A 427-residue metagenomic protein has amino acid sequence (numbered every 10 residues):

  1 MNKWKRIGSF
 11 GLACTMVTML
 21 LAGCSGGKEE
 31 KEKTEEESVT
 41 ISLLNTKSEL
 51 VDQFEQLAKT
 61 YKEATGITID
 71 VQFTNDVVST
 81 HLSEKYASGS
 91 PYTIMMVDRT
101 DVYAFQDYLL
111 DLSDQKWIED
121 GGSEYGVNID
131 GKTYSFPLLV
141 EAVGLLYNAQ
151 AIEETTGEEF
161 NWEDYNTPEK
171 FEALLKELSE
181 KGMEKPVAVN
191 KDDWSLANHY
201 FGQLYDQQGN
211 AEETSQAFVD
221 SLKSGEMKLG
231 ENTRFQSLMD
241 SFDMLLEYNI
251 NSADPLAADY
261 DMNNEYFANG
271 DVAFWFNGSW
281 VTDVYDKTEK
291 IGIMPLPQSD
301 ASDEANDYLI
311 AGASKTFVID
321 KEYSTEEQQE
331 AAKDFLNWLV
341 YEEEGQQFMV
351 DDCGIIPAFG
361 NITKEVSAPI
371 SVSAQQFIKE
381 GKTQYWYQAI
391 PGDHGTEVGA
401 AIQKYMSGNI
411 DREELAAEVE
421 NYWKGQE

Functional and structural regions predicted by a protein language model:
W4-A13, A22-D101, W117, F160 (+3 more regions): Conserved N-terminal structural module of periplasmic/extracytoplasmic solute-binding proteins
T46, D70, A311, V350-I362 (+1 more regions): C-terminal capping/gating helix-and-loop segments adjacent to ligand/active sites or protein-protein/ligand interfaces
K59, A64, T68, D286-D351: Extracytoplasmic/periplasmic substrate-recognition and gating elements
E63-A64, T68, N128-H199, G209-P255 (+2 more regions): Helix-loop-helix "hinge/cap" segment bordering the ligand-binding cleft or interdomain interface
F73-H81, N166-K170, D254-A268: Short helix-initiation/N-cap motifs at beta->coil->alpha
N75, M96-T100, Y260, F276-T282 (+2 more regions): Beta->alpha turn/N-cap motifs
V97-E153, E172, M294-P295: Hinge/lid segment of periplasmic solute-binding proteins
M227-G292, D334, W338, Q347: Ligand-binding pocket segment of bilobal, Venus flytrap-like solute-binding proteins
